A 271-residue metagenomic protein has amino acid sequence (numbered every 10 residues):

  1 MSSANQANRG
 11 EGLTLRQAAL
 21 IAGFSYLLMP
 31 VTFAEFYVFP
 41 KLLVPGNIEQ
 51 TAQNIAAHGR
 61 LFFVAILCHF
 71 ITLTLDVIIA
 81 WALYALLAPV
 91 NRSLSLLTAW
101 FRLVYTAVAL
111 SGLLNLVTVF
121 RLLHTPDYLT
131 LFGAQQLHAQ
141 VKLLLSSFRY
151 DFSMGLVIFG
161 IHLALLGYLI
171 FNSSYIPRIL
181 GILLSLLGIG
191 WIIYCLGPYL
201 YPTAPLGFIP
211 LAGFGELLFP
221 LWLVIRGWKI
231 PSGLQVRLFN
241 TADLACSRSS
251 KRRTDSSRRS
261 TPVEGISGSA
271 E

Functional and structural regions predicted by a protein language model:
M1-R248: Hydrophobic, aromatic-enriched alpha-helical segments typical of multi-pass transmembrane helices
L200-Y201, S269-E271: Glycine-centered secondary-structure boundary/capping sites
R248, R252-R253, R258-R259: Basic polycationic patches enriched in arginine
S257, T261-A270: Short, intrinsically disordered C-terminal tails of secreted or membrane-associated proteins
